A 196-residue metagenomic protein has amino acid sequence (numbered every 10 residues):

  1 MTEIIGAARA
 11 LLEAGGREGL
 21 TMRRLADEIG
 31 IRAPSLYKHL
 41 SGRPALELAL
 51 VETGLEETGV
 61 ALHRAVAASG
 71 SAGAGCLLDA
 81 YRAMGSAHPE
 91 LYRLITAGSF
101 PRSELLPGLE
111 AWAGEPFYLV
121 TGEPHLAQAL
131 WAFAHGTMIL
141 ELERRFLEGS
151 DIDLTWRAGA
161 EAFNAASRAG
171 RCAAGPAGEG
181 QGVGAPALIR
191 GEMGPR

Functional and structural regions predicted by a protein language model:
M1-R9, E13, E18-G19, G30 (+3 more regions): An amphipathic alpha-helix adjacent to DNA-recognition modules
R23-D27, L36: Append "Primarily bacterial transcriptional regulators
R32-P34: Key DNA-contact positions within bacterial/archaeal DNA-binding proteins
A49, H63-E90, E110-E115, L130: Hydrophobic alpha-helical connector segments
R82-G108, I139-F146: Amphipathic alpha-helical segments used for helix-helix packing
T96-W131, S150-N164: Amphipathic alpha-helical packing segments from all-alpha helical-bundle domains
A132-G149, F163-A173: Amphipathic C-terminal alpha-helical segment
R168-R196: Actinobacteria-biased recognition of intrinsically disordered, low-complexity terminal regions
